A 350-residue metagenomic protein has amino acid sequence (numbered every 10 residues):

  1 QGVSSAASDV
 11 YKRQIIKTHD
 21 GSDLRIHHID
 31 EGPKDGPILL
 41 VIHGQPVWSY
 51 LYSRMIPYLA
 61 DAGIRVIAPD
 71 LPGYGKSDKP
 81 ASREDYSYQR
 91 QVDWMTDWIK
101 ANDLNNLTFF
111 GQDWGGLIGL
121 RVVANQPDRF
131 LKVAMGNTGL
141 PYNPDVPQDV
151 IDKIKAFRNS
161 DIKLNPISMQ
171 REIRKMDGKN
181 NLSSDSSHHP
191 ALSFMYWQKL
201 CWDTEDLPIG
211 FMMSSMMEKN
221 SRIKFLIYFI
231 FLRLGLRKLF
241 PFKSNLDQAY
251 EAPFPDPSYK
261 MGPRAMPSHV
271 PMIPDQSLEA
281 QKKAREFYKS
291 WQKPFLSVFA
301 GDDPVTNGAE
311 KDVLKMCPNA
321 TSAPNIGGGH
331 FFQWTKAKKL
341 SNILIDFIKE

Functional and structural regions predicted by a protein language model:
Q1-A7, Y11: Single conserved hydrophobic/aromatic residue that forms the stacking wall/gate of nucleotide- or nucleobase-binding
H19-S22, I29, D61, A68-G111 (+3 more regions): Active-site loop/oxyanion-hole signature of alpha/beta-hydrolase fold enzymes
E31-K76: Conserved HGGG/HGGXW glycine-rich cap/lid loop of the alpha/beta-hydrolase fold
D128-L140: A conserved short beta-strand
N143-M266, V270: Helix-rich cap/lid subdomain of alpha/beta-hydrolase
P241-S244, D256-K315: Conserved serine/cysteine hydrolase catalytic core
M316-H330: Catalytic histidine neighborhood in serine/cysteine hydrolases with alpha/beta-hydrolase-type architecture
G328-A337, S341: Catalytic histidine-centered segment of alpha/beta-hydrolase-like enzymes
